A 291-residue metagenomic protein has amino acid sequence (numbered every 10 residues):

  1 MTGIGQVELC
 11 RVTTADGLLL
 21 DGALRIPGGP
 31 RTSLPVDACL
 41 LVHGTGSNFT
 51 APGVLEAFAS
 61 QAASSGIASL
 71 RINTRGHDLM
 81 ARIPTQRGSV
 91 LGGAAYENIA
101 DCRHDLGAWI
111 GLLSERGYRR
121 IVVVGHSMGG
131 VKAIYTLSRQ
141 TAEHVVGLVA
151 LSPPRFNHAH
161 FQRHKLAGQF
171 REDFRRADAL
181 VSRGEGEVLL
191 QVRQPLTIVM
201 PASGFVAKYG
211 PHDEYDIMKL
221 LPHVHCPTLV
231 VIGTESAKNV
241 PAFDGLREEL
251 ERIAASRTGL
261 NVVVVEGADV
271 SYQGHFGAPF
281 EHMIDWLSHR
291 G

Functional and structural regions predicted by a protein language model:
M1-T32: N-terminal cap/lid segment of alpha/beta-hydrolase-fold proteins
G29-L79, I83: Short, surface-exposed "cap/lid" segments of acyl-processing enzymes
G76-E97: Cap/lid segment of the alpha/beta-hydrolase catalytic domain
L91-R116: Alpha/beta-hydrolase active-site loop
G111-R176, S203-G204: Primarily recognizes the serine-hydrolase "nucleophile elbow" in alpha/beta-hydrolase and SGNH/GDSL folds
V224, V230-I232: Short beta-strand/loop motif that positions the catalytic acidic residue of the alpha/beta-hydrolase fold
A237-L246: Conserved alpha/beta-hydrolase "acid-adjacent" motif
G259-G291: Catalytic active-site module of serine/aspartate enzymes centered on a nucleophile-bearing elbow/loop
